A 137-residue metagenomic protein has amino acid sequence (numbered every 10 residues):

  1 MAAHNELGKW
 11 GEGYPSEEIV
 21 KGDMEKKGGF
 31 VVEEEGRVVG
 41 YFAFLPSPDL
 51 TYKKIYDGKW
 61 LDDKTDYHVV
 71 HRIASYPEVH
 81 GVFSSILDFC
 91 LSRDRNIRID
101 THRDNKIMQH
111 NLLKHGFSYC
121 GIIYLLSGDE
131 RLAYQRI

Functional and structural regions predicted by a protein language model:
M1-I19: Conserved GNAT-fold acetyl-CoA-binding loop/helix
K21-K26: Short loop/turn motifs at secondary-structure junctions and domain boundaries
K27-L45, R136: Conserved beta-hairpin
A43-E78: Conserved acyl-donor/pantetheine-binding loop and adjacent beta-alpha core of acyl/acetyltransferases and related
V69, S92-D104: Conserved GNAT acetyl-CoA-binding A-motif
S75-S92, Q109-K114: Conserved acetyl-CoA-binding loop-helix of GNAT-fold acetyltransferases
D100, S118-L132: Conserved catalytic-core motifs of GNAT/GCN5-like acyltransferases
R103-I122: Conserved active-site alpha-helix within GNAT-family acetyltransferase domains
